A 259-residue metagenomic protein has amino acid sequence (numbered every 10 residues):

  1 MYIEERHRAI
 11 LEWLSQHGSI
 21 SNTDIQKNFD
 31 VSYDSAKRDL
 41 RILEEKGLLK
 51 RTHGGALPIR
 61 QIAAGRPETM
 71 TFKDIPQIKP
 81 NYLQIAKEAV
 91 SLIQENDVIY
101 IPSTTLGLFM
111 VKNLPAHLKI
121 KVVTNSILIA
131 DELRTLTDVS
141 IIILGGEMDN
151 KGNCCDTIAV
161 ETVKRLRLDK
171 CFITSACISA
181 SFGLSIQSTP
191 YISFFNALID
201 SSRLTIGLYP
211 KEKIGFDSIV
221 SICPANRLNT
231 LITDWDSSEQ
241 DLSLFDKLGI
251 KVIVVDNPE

Functional and structural regions predicted by a protein language model:
Y2-E12, S21-T23, D30-S32, R51 (+1 more regions): Conserved phosphate- and dinucleotide-binding cores of soluble alpha/beta proteins, encompassing both enzyme active
Y2-R6, S15-T23, N28, R38-Y100 (+3 more regions): HTH-adjacent hinge/linker in prokaryotic transcriptional regulators
S35: Residues in the helix-turn-helix
N96, H117-K119, S202, L228: A general structural motif
T104-L108: Gly/Ser/Thr-rich loops at beta-strand to alpha-helix junctions that form or flank small-molecule/cofactor-binding
N113-A116, I120-I129: Catalytic core of membrane glycerolipid acyltransferases/transacylases, capturing the structured, soluble-facing
